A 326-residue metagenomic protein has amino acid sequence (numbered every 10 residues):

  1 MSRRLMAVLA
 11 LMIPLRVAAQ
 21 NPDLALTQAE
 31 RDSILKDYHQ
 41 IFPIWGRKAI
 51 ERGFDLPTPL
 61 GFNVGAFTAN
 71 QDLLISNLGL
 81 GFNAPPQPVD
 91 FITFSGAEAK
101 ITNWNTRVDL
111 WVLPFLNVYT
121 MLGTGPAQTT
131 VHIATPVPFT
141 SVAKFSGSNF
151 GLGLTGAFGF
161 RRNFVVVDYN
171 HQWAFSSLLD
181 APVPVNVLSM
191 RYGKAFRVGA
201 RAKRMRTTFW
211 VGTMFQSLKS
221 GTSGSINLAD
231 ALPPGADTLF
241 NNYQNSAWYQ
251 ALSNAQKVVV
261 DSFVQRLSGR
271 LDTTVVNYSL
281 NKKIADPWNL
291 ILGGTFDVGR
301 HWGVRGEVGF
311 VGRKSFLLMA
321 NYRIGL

Functional and structural regions predicted by a protein language model:
Q20-K100, D109: Short glycine/proline- and aromatic-enriched beta-strand/turn motifs that initiate or cap beta-hairpins
N21-P22, I50-L60, L110-F115, G159-V165 (+3 more regions): Short loop/turn motifs that connect adjacent beta-strands in outer-membrane beta-barrel proteins
T58, K100-W104, K144-F150, H171-W173 (+3 more regions): Residues that define the transmembrane beta-barrel architecture of outer-membrane proteins
L60-V64, V118-T120, N163-V167, L188 (+3 more regions): Transmembrane beta-strands of outer-membrane beta-barrel proteins
V64, I101, T106-P114, T120 (+5 more regions): Residues on the lipid-exposed face of transmembrane beta-strands in outer-membrane beta-barrel proteins
A66-D72, L122-Q128, F158-R162, Y169-S177 (+5 more regions): Transmembrane beta-strands of outer-membrane beta-barrel pores
E98, L110-V112, F175-P182, K282-W288 (+1 more regions): Solvent-exposed loop/turn segments connecting transmembrane beta-strands in outer-membrane beta-barrel proteins
Q172-G299, I324: Outer-membrane beta-barrel transmembrane domain signature
